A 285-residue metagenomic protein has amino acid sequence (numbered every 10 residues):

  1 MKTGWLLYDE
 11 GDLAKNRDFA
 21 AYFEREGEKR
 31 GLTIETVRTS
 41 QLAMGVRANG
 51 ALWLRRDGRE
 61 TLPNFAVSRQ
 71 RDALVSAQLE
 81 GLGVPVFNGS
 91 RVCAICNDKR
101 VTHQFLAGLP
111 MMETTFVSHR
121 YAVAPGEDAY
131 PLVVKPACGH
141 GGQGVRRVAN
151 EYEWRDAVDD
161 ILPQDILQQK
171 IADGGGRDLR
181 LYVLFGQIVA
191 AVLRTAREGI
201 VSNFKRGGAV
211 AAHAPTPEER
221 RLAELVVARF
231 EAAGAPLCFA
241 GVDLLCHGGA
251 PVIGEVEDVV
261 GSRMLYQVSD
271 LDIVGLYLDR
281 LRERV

Functional and structural regions predicted by a protein language model:
K2-D9, L54-R56, L82-G83, R91-G176 (+1 more regions): Active-site nucleotide/adenylate-binding loops and adjacent lid/helix of ATP-dependent enzymes
E10-T115: Conserved N-proximal alpha/beta basic substrate-recognition cap immediately N-terminal to, or forming the N-lobe
R71-A73, V92-C93, Q187-I188, R194-T195 (+1 more regions): Short glycine-enriched loops at secondary-structure junctions
Y130-L132, G144, R177-L193, V252: Conserved active-site beta-strand-loop modules that form the wall/rim of enzyme catalytic pockets and either contain
I171-G174, L184-F204: Catalytic core of tubulin tyrosine ligase-like
L181-V183, G249-S262: A short beta-strand motif that forms the metal-chelation/ATP-contact edge of phosphoryl-transfer active sites
E198-R206, S262-L271: A short, polar/charged loop-to-alpha-helix boundary motif
I200-I253, G275-V285: A long amphipathic alpha-helix within ATP-dependent nucleotide-binding catalytic cores
